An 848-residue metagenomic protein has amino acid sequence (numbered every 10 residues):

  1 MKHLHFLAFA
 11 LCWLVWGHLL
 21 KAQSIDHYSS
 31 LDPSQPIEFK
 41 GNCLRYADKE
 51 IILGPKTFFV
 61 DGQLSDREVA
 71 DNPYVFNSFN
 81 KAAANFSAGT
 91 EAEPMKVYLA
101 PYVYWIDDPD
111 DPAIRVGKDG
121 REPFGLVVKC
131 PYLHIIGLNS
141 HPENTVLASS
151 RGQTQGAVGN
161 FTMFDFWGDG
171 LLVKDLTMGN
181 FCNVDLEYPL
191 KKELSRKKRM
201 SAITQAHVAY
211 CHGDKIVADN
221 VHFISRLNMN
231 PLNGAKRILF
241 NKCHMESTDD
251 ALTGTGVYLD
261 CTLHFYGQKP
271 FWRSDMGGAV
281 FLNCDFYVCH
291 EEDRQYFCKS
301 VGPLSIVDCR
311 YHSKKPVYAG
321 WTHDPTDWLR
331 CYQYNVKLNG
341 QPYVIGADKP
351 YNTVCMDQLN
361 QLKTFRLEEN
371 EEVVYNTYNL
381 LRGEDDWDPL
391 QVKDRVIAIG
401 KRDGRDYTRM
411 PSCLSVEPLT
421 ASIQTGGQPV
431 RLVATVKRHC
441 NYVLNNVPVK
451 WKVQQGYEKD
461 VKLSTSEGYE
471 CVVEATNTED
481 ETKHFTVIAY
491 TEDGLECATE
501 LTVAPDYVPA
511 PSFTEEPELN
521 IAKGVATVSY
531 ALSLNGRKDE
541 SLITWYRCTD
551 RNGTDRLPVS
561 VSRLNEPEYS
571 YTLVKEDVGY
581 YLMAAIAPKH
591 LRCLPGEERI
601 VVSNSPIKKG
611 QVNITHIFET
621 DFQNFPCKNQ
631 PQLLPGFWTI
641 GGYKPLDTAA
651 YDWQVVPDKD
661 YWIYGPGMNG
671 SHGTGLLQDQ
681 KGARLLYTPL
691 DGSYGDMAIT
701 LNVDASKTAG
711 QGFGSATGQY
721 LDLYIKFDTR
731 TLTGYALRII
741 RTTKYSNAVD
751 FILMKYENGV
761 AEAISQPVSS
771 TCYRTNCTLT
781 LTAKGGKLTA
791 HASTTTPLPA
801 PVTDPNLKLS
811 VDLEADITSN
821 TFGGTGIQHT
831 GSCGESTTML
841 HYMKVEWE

Functional and structural regions predicted by a protein language model:
M1-S24: Bacterial Sec-dependent N-terminal signal peptides
S24-P411, H484-T486, T499-A504: Sequence-level preference for short, compositionally simple segments enriched in small aliphatic or small polar residues
E143-T145, I663-I752: Secretory/extracellular carbohydrate-interaction modules and structurally similar beta-sandwich "look-alikes"
R409-I617: Ser/Thr/Pro/Gly-rich low-complexity disordered regions
N624-G673: Extracellular glycan-recognition surfaces and repeat-rich motifs
I699-L701, T771-E814: Carbohydrate-binding surfaces in secreted/extracellular proteins
Y756-T778: Short, aromatic/His-centered strand-loop micro-motif at the edge of beta-sheets
V802-M839: Flexible glycan-contacting loops in extracellular carbohydrate-active proteins
